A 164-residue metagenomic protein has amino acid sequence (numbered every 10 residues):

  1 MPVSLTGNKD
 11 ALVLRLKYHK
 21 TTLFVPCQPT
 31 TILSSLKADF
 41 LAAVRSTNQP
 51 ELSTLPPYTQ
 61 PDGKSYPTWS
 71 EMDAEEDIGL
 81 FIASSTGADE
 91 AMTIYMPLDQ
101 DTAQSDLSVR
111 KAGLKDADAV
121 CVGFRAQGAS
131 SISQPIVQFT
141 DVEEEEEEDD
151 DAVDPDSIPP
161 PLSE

Functional and structural regions predicted by a protein language model:
M1-E164: Ubiquitin system architectures
